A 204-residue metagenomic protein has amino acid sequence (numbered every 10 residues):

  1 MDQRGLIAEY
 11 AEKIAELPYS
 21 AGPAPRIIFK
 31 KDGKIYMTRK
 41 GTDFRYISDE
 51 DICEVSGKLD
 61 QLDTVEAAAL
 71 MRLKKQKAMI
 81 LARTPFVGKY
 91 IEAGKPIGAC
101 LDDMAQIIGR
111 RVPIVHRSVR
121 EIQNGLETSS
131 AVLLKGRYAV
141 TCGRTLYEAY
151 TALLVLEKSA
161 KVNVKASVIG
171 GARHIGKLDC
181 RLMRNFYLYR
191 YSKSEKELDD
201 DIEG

Functional and structural regions predicted by a protein language model:
M1-G204: Glycine-rich flexible loops
